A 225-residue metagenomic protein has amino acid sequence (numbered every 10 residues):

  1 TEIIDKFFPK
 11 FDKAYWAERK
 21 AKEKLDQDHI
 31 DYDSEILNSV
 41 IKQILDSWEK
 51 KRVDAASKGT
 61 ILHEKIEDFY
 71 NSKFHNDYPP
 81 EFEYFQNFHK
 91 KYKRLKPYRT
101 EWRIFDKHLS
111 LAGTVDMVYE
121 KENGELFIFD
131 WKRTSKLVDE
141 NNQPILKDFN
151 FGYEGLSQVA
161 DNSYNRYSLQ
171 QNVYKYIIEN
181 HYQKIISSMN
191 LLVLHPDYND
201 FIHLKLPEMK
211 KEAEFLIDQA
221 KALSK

Functional and structural regions predicted by a protein language model:
T1-I3, D77-F82, N162: Secondary-structure junction/capping motif
T1-I61: Charged, glycine-rich intrinsically disordered N-terminal tails and low-complexity linkers that flank
E2-K6, T60-N71, N172, Y176: Short, hydrophobic/amphipathic alpha-helical patches that form generic packing surfaces within helical domains
I3-F7, A21, V40-I44, K65-I66 (+2 more regions): Generic structural signal of hydrophobic/aromatic residues within well-ordered alpha-helices of folded domains
K10, D148-N150, A222-K225: Short, surface-exposed secondary-structure junctions/capping segments
D33-I36, D77, K205-M209: Non-membrane alpha-helical secondary structure
K42-L156: Catalytic cores of nuclease domains that cleave nucleic-acid phosphodiester backbones
E154, A160-K225: Metal-dependent nuclease catalytic regions and adjoining charged, substrate-binding loops involved in nucleic-acid end
